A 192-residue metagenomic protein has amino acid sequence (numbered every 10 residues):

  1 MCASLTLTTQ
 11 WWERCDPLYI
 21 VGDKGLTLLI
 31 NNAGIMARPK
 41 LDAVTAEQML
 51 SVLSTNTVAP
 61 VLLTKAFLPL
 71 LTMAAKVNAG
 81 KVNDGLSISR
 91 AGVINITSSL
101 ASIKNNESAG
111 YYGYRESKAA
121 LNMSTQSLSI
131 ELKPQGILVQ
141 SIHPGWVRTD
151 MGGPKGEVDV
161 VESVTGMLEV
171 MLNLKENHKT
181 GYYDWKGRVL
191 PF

Functional and structural regions predicted by a protein language model:
M1-Q10: Rossmann-fold cofactor-recognition segment
C15, T64, T125, V164-M167: Short-chain dehydrogenase/reductase
P17-L29, A37-K40, E176: A glycine-rich helix->loop->beta "capping" turn within Rossmann-like NAD(P)(H)-dependent oxidoreductase domains
K24-G34, N56, I94-N95, Q140: Rossmann-fold scaffold of SDR-type NAD(P)-dependent oxidoreductases
I35, K40-L53, V58, K65-K133: Catalytic loop of short-chain dehydrogenase/reductase
P39, S102-N105, H143-K155: Short beta-loop-alpha junction of Rossmann-like oxidoreductase domains
N122, S129-I142, V147, N177-Y182: Conserved Rossmann-fold SDR core element
S141-P144, G153-F192: C-terminal helical subdomain
